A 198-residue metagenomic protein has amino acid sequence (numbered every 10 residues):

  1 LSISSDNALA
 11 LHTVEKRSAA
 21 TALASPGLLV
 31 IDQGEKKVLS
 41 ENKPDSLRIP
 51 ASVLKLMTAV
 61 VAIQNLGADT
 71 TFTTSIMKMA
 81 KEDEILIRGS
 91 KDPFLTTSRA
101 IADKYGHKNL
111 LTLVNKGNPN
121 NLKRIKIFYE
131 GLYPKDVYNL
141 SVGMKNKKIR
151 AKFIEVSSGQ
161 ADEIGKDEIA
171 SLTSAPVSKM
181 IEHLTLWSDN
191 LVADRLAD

Functional and structural regions predicted by a protein language model:
L1-L47, L66-F72, L113-N121: Beta-lactamase-like hydrolase cores
L23-P26, D45, A51-L54, D69-T71 (+4 more regions): Extracytoplasmic
G27-I31, L39, S75, E84-S90 (+1 more regions): Soluble periplasmic/extracytoplasmic beta-strand elements of cell-envelope proteins
Q33-E35, K43-S46, N65, M79-K81 (+4 more regions): Solvent-exposed coil/turn segments that connect beta secondary-structure elements in extracytoplasmic/periplasmic
K36, P50-A68, L140, L184: Active-site SXXK
Q64-E82, R150-S158: Short, well-structured active-site flanking segments
I87, L95-T112: A glycine-rich helix N-cap at a beta->alpha junction
G106, L113-D198: A small/polar active-site loop signature that marks catalytic segments
